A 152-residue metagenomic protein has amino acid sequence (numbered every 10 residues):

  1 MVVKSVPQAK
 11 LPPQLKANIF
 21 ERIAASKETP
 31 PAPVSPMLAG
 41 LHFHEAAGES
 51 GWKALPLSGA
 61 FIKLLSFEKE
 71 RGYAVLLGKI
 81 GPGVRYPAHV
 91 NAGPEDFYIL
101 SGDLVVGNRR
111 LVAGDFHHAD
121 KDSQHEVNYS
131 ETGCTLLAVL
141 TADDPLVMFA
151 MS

Functional and structural regions predicted by a protein language model:
M1-E49, K53: Positively biased amphipathic helices and basic secretion/translocation or surface-docking motifs that either flank
P31, V147-M151: Short, charged, solvent-exposed linker or helix-capping segments at domain edges/interfaces that act as flexible hinges
S50-P87: A short glycine-rich, His/Asp/Glu-containing loop-to-beta-strand
K69-R71, A92, E131: A generic beta-sheet turn/junction motif
G81-V84, A88-G107, A113: Glycine- and acidic-residue-biased ligand/ion/polar-headgroup-sensing regions
V105-S130: Short acidic-glycine-tyrosine-enriched beta hairpin
K121-L146: Ligand-binding loop in jelly-roll beta-barrel domains
